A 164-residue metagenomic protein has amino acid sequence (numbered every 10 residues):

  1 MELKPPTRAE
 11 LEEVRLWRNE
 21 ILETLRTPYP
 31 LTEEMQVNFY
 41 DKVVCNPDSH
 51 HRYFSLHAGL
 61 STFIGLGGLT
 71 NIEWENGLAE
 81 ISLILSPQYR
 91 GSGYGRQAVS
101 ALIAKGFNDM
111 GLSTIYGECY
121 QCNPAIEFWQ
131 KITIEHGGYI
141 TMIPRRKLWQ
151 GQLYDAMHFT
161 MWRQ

Functional and structural regions predicted by a protein language model:
M1-N19, Y53, A58-Q164: Acyl-donor (CoA/ACP) binding surface of acyl/acetyltransferases
P5, P30, V43-N46: Short secondary-structure boundary/capping segments within folded domains
V14, V37, V43-V44, V99: Extended aliphatic helical segments
L22-D41: Conserved GNAT-fold acetyl-CoA-binding loop/helix
E33-V37, C45-N46, L85-S86: Juxtamembrane/interface motifs at transmembrane-helix termini
K42-S55: A short helix-loop-beta-strand connector motif used in the catalytic cores of GNAT acetyltransferases and, in some
